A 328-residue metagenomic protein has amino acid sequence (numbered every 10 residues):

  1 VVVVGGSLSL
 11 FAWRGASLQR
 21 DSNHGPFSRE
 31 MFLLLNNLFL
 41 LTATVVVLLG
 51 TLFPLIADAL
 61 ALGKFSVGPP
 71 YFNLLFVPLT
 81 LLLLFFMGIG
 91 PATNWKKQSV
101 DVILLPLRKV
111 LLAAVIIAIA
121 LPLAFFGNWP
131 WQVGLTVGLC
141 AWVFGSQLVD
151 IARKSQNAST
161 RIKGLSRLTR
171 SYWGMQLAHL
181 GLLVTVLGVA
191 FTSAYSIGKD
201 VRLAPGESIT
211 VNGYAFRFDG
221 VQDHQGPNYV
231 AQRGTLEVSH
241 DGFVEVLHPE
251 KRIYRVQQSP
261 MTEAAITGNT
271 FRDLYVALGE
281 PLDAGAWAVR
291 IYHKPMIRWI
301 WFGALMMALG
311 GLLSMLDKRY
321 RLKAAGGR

Functional and structural regions predicted by a protein language model:
V1-V211, F216, I297-R328: Contiguous transmembrane helix-bundle modules in multi-pass membrane proteins
K199-R290: Soluble non-transmembrane domains of integral membrane proteins
H293-P295: Short beta-strand-plus-loop segments that form exposed binding edges in beta-rich domains
